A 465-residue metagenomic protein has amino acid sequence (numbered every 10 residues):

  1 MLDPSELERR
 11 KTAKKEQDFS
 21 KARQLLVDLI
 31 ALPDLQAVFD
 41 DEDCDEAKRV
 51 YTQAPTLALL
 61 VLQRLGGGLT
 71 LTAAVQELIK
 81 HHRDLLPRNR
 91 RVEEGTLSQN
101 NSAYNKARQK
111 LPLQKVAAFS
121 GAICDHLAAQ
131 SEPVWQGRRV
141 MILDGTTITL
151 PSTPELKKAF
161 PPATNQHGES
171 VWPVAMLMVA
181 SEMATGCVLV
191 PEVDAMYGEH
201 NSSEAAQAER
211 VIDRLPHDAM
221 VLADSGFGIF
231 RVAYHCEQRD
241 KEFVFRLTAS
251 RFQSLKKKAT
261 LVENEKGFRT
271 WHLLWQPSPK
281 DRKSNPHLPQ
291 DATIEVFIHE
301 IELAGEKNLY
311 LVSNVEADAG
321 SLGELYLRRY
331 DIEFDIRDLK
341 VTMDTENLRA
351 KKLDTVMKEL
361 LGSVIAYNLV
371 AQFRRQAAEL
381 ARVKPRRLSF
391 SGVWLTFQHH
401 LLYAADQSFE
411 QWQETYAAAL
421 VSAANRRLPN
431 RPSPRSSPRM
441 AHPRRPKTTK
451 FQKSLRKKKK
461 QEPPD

Functional and structural regions predicted by a protein language model:
M1-A73, E77-L78, Q109-L111, A118-A122 (+3 more regions): Single, function-defining residue in the core of a domain
T70-E93: DNA-recognition alpha helix
D84-L85, L113-V116: Short helix C-cap/helix-to-loop transition motifs enriched in small/turn-promoting residues
P87-L111: Major-groove recognition helix of helix-turn-helix-like DNA-binding domains
N100, I142-L143: Noncatalytic, basic helical substrate-engagement surface that gates or grips nucleic-acid strands
C124-E132: A short, well-structured juxtamembrane/interface segment
A159: Active-site neighborhoods of divalent-metal-dependent phosphate/nucleic-acid chemistry enzymes
P162-A163: Short, positively charged patches
